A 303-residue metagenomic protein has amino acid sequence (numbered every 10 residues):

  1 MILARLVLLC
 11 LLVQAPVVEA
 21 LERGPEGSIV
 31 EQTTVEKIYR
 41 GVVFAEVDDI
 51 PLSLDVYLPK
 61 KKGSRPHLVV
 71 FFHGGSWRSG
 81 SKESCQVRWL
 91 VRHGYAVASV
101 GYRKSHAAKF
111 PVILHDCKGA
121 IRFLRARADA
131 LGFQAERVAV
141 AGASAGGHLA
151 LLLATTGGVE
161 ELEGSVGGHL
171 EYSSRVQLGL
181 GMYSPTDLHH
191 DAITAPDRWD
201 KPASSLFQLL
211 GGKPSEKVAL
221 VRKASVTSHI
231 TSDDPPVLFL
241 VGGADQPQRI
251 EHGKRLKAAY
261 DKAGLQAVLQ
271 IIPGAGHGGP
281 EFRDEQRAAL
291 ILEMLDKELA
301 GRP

Functional and structural regions predicted by a protein language model:
V18-G63: N-terminal cap/lid segment of alpha/beta-hydrolase-fold proteins
E31, V159-L162, H190-H229, P235: Mobile cap/lid helix-loop segments that gate and shape the active-site cleft of serine hydrolases
K62-P66, F72-K109, E160-L162, H189 (+1 more regions): Short substrate-entry loop that stabilizes the transition state in hydrolases
S79-K82, A98-A135, E281-Q286: Catalytic nucleophile-loop/oxyanion-hole region of alpha/beta-hydrolase and closely related hydrolase-like folds
S105, I272-G279: Histidine-bearing beta->alpha loop at or near hydrolase active sites
R122-T194: Primarily recognizes the serine-hydrolase "nucleophile elbow" in alpha/beta-hydrolase and SGNH/GDSL folds
D233, F239-V241: Short beta-strand/loop motif that positions the catalytic acidic residue of the alpha/beta-hydrolase fold
Q246-R255: Conserved alpha/beta-hydrolase "acid-adjacent" motif
